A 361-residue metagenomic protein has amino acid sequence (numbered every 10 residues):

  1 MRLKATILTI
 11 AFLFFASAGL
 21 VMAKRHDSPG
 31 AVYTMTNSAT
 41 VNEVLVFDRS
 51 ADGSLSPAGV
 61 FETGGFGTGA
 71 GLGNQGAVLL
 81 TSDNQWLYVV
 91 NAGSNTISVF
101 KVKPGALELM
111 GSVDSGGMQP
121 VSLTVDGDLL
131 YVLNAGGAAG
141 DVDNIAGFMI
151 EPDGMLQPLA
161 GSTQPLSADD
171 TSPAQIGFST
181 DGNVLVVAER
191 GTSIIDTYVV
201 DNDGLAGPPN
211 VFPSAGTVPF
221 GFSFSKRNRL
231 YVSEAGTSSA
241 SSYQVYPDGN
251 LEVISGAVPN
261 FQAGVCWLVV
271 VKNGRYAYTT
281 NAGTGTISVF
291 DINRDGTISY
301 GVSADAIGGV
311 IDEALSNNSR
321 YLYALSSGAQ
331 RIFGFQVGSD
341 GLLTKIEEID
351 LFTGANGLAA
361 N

Functional and structural regions predicted by a protein language model:
K24-D27, G64-S82, S115-L129, Q164-V184 (+4 more regions): Beta-rich, blade/repeat-based domains predominating in secreted/periplasmic proteins but also intracellular
K24-R49: An edge-strand/N-cap motif at the start of beta-rich repeat modules
M35-S38, T81-S82, V89-G93, V132-G140 (+8 more regions): Conserved beta-strand positions in repeat-built beta-propeller and related beta-rich domains
V46-S54, V99-A106, G147-L156, Y198-L205 (+3 more regions): Short loop/turn segments immediately following beta-strands, especially the blade-tip and inter-blade linker loops
P57-G69, E108-D114, L159-L166, G207-P213 (+3 more regions): A short beta-strand motif characteristic of beta-propeller blades
L107-Q175: Asp-box/WD-like beta-propeller blade repeats and closely related beta-sheet repeat scaffolds
A146-F224, S233: Solenoidal tandem-repeat scaffolds enriched in leucines and small polar residues
S327-N361: Blade-level signature of beta-propeller repeat domains, shared across WD40, Kelch, NHL, RCC1 and BNR/Asp-box propellers
